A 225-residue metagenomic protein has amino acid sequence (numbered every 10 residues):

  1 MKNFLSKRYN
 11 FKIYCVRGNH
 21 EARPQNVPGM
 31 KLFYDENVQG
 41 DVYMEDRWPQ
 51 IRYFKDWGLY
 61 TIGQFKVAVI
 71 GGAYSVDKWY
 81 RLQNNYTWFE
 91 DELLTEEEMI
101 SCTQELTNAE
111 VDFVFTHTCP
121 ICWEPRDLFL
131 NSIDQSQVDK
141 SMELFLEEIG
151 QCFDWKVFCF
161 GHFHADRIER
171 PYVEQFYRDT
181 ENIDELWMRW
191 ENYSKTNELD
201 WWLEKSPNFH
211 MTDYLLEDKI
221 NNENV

Functional and structural regions predicted by a protein language model:
M1-I62, F129, D134-L146, C152: Core catalytic region of metal-dependent phosphoesterases/phosphodiesterases, especially metallo-beta-lactamase-like
V16-G18, I70, R178: Generic beta-sheet signal
V16-V27, Y60, S75-K78, P120-P125 (+2 more regions): Active-site environment of divalent metal-dependent phosphoester hydrolases
N37-V38, V42-Y43, P49, G63-K140: Active-site-proximal loop/helix segment associated with metal-binding centers of metalloenzymes
D56, G72, N84, D179-T180: Active-site donor-binding loop signature of nucleotide-sugar glycosyltransferases
T61-G63, Q137, E147-C152, C159 (+1 more regions): Binuclear metal-dependent phosphoesterase catalytic core
